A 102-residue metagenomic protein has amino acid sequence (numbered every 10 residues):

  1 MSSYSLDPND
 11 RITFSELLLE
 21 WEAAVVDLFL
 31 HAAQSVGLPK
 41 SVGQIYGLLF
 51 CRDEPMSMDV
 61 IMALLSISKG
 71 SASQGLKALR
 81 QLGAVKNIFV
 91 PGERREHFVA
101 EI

Functional and structural regions predicted by a protein language model:
M1-V36: N-terminal leader segment of winged-helix/HTH proteins
S35-S41, S57, N87-I102: Short, cationic-aromatic polyanion-contact patches
Q44-G47: Pre-recognition alpha-helix immediately N-terminal to the DNA-recognition helix within helix-turn-helix or winged-helix
E54: Flexible coil/turn residues that form the inter-helical turn or adjacent wing/linker of helix-turn-helix
V60-L65: A short acidic, leucine-rich amphipathic alpha-helix
G83: Glycine-centered, phosphate/nucleic-acid-interacting loop/turn motifs that mediate DNA/RNA or nucleotide
